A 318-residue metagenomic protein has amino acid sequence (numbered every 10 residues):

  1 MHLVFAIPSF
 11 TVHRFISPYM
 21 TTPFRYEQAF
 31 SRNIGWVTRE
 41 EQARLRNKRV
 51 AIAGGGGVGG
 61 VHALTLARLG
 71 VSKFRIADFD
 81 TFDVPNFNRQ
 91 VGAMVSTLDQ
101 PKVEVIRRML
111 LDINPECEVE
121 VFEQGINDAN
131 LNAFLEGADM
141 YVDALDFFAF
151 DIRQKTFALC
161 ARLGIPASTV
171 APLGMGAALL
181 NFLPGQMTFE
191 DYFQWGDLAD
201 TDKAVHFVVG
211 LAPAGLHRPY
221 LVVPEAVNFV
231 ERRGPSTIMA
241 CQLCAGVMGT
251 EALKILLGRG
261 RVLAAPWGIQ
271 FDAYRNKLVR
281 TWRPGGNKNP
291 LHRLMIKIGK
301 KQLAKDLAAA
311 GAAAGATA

Functional and structural regions predicted by a protein language model:
M1-P8, V12-R49: Glycine/serine-rich phosphate-binding loop and adjoining beta1-alpha1 elements at the start of nucleotide-handling
F15-W36, I255-A318: Phosphate-binding loop/pocket of nucleotide- and phosphate-handling active sites
V58: Hydrophobic/small residue at the entry helix of a nucleotide-binding pocket
I76-N114: Glycine-rich phosphate-binding loop and adjoining beta1-alpha1-beta2 segment of Rossmann-like nucleotide-binding folds
D99, V103-M140, A144-R153: A structured beta-alpha segment of the ubiquitous adenosine-cofactor-binding alpha/beta core
Y141-F182: ADP-ribose/adenylate-binding Rossmann-like module
P184, G246-G260: Oxidoreductase and adenylate-handling cofactor-binding alpha/beta cores
Y192-Q242: A conserved mid-domain beta-alpha-beta active-site/ligand-binding segment of alpha/beta enzyme cores
